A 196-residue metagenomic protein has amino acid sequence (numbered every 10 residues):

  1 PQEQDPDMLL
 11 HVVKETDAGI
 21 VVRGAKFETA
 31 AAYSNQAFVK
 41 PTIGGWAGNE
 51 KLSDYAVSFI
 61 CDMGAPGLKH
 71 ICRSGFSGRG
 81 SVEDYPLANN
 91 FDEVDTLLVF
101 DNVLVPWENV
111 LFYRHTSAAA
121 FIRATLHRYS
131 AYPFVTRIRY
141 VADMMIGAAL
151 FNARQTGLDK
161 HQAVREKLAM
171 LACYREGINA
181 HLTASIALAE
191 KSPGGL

Functional and structural regions predicted by a protein language model:
P1-R23: Gly/Pro-rich turn-and-neighbor structural signature
L10-H11, E28, N49-E50, L87-F91: Short Gly/Pro-enriched turn/cap motifs at secondary-structure boundaries
H11, C72-G75, V82-N89: Short Gly/Thr-rich strand-loop-strand
T16, Y33, Y55, D92-V99: A generic structural signal for well-ordered coil/turn residues at beta-strand boundaries that shape enzyme active-site
G19, Q36-F38, S58-I60, L97-N102: Conserved hydrophobic/aromatic beta-strand scaffold that supports enzyme active sites
A25, T29-G80: A short core secondary-structure module
S81-R175: Glycine-rich beta->alpha junctions and the first turn(s) of the following alpha-helix
N179-L196: C-terminal helix-coil-helix/basic helical segment that borders enzyme active sites and/or dimer interfaces and provides
